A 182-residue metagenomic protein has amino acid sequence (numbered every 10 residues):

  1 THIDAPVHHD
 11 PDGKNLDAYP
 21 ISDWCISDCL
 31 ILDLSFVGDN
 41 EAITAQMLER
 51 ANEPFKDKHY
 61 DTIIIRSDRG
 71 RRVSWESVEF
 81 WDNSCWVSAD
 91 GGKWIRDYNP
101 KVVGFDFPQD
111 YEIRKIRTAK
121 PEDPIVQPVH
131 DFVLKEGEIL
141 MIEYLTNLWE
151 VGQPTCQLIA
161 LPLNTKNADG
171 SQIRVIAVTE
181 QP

Functional and structural regions predicted by a protein language model:
T1-P182: Active-/binding-site microenvironments in catalytic and ligand-binding cores
